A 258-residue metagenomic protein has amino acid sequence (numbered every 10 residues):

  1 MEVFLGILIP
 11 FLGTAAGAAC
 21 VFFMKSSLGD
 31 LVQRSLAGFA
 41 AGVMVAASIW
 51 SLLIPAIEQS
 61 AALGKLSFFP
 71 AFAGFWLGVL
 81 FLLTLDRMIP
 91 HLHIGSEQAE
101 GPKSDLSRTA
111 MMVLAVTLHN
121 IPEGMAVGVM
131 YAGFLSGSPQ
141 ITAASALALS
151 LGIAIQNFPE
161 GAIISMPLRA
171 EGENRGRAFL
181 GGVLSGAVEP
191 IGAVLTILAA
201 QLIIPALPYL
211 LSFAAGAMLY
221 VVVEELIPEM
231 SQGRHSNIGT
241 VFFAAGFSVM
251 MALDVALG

Functional and structural regions predicted by a protein language model:
M1-G258: Intrinsically disordered, metal-sensing/regulatory segments
